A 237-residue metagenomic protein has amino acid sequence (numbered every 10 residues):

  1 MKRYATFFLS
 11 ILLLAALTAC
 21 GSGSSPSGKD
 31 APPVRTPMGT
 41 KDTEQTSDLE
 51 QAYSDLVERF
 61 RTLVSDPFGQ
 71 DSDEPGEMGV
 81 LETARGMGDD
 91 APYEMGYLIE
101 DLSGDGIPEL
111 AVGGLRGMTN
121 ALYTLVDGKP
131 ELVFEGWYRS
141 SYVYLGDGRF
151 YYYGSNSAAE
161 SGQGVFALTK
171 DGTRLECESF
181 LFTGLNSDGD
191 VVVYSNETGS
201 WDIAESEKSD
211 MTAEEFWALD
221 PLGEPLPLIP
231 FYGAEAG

Functional and structural regions predicted by a protein language model:
M1-L9: Positively charged n-region of N-terminal signal peptides that target proteins for export
A16-A19: C-terminal motif of bacterial Sec signal peptides marking the signal peptidase cleavage site
G23-D66, Y153-G237: Acidic, small-residue rich beta-repeat scaffolds with periodic aromatic anchors
G39-P92, K129-S141: Blade-edge motifs of beta-propeller repeat domains
Y93-L102, S141-R149: Beta-propeller blade termini
S103-G113, G148-Y152: Acidic/hydrophobic-patterned starts of short beta strands in beta-sheet-rich repeat architectures
R116-A121, A159-Q163: Loop/turn residues immediately N-terminal
N120-V133, L168: Beta-propeller blade repeat segments, especially FG-GAP/WD-type strand-to-loop junctions in 6- to 7-bladed propeller
